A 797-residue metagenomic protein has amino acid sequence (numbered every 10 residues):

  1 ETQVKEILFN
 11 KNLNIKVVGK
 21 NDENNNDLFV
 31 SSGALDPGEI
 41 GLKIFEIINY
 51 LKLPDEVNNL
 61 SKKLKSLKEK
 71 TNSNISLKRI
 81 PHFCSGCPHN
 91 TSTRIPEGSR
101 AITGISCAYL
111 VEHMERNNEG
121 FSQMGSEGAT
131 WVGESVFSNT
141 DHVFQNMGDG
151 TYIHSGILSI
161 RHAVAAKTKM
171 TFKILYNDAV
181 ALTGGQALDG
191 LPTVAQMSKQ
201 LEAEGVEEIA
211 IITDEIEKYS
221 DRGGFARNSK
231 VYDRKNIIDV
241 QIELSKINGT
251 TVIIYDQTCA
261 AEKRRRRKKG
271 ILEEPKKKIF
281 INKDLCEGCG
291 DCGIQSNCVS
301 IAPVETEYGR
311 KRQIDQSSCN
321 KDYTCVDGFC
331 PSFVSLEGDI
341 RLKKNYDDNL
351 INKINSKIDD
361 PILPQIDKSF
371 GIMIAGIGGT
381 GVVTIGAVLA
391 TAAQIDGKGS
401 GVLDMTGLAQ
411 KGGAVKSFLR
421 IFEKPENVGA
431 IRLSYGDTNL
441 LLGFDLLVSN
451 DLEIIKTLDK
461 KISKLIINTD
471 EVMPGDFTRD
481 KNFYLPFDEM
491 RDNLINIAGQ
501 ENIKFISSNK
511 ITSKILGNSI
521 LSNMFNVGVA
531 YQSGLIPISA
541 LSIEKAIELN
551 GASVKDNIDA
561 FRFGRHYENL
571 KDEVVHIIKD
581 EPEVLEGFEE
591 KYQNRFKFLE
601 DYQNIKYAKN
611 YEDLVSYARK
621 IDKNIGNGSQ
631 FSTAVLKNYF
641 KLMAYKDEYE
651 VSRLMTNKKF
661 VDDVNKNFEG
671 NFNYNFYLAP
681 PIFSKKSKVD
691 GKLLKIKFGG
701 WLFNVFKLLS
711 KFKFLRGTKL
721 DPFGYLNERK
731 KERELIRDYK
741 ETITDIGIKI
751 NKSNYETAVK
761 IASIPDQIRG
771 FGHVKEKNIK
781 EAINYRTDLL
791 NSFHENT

Functional and structural regions predicted by a protein language model:
E1-N59, K268-K277, T306-L350, L442 (+1 more regions): Terminal amphipathic helices with adjacent charged low-complexity linkers/tails
T2-E6, L28-S32, I95-E97, V111-N117 (+12 more regions): Short acidic, glycine/serine/threonine-rich loops at helix termini
T2-I80, T213-K218, R222-E243, T251-Y255 (+2 more regions): Peripheral docking tails and interdomain loops at the edges of cofactor- or intermediate-handling domains
V57-G128, F137-S138: Active-site diphosphate/adenylate-binding microenvironment
K70-G86, V231-I242, R265-G290, S300-K321 (+1 more regions): Ferredoxin-like iron-sulfur electron-transfer modules
V111-T251: Thiamine diphosphate
P192-A195, Q200, E208, S335-I374 (+5 more regions): Active-site cofactor/cluster-binding pocket
E544-N550, V554-T797: Active-site loops and adjacent core secondary-structure elements that bind or stabilize anionic groups
